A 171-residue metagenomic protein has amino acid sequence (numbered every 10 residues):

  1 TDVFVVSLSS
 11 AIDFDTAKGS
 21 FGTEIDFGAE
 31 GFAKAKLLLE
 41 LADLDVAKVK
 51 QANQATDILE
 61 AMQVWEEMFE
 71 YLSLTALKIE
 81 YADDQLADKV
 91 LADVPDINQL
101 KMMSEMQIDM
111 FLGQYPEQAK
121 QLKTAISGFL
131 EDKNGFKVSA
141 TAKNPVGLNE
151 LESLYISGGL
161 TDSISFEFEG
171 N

Functional and structural regions predicted by a protein language model:
T1-N171: Glycine-rich, small/hydroxylated-residue low-complexity segments
